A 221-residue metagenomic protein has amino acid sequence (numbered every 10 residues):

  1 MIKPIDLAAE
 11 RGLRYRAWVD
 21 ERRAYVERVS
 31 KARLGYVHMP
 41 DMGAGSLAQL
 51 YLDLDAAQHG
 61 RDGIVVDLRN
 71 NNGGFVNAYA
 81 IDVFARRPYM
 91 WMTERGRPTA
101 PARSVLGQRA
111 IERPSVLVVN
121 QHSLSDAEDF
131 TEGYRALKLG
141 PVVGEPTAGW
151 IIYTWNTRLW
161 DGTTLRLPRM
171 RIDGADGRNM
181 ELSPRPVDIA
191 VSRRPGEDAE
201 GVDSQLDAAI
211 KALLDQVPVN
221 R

Functional and structural regions predicted by a protein language model:
M1-W160, D198-V202, K211-V219: Cleft-lining beta-strand/loop regions that shape enzyme active-site pockets
L139-D198: C-terminal structured "cap/appendage" subdomains that terminate the fold
